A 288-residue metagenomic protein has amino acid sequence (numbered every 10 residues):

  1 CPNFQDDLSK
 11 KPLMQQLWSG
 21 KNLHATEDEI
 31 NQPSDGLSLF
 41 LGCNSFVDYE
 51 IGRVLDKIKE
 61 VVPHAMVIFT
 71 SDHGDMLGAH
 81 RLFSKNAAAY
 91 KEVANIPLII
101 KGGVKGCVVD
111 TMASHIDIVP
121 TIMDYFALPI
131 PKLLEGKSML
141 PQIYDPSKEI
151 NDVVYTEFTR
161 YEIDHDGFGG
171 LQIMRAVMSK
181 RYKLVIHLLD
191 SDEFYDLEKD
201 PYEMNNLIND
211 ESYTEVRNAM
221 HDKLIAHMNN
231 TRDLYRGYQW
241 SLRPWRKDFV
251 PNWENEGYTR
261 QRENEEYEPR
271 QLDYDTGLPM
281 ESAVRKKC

Functional and structural regions predicted by a protein language model:
C1-F4, S19-D35, M76, F83: Active-site His/acidic residue clusters
C1-L8, V47, L55-I58, S71 (+1 more regions): A hydrophobic, helix-centered structural microdomain
K11-D28, N209-C288: Long, internal low-complexity/basic segments
H24-A65, Y125: A long, amphipathic alpha-helix that forms part of the scaffold/cap immediately adjacent to metal-dependent active
E29-N44, N86, G103-M112, Y125-I130 (+1 more regions): Active-site rim elements
F40, N44-V47, I51, M66-S71 (+5 more regions): Beta-strand elements within well-structured catalytic alpha/beta cores of enzymes that handle phosphate/sulfate esters
K57-K105, S114: Histidine-centered active-site microenvironments of extracellular/periplasmic hydrolases and transferases
H73-A79, I116-V119, D124-L197, H227 (+3 more regions): C-terminal cap/loop subdomain of S1 sulfatases and analogous C-terminal strand-loop tails that border
